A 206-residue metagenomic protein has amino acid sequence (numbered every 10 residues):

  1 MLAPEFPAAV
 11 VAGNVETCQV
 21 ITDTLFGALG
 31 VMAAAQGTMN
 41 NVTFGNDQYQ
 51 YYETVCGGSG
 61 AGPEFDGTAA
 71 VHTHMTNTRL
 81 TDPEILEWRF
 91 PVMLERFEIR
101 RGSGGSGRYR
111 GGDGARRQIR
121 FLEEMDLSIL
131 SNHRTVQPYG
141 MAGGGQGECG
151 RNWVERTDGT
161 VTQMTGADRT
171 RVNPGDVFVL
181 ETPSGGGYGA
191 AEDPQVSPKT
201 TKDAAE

Functional and structural regions predicted by a protein language model:
M1-E206: Glycine/proline-enriched, intrinsically flexible loops and inter-domain linkers
